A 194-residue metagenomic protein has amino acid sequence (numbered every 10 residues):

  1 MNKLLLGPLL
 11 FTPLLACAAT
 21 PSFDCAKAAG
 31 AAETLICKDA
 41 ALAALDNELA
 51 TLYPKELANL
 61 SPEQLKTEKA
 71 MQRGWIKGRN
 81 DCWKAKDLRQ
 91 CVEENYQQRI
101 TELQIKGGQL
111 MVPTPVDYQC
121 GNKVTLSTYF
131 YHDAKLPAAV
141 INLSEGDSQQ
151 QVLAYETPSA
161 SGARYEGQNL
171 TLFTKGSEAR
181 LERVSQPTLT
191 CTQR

Functional and structural regions predicted by a protein language model:
M1-L4: Positively charged n-region of N-terminal signal peptides that target proteins for export
P13-A18: N-terminal signal peptide c-region/cleavage motif recognized by signal peptidases
A19-R194: N-terminal alpha-helical modules
